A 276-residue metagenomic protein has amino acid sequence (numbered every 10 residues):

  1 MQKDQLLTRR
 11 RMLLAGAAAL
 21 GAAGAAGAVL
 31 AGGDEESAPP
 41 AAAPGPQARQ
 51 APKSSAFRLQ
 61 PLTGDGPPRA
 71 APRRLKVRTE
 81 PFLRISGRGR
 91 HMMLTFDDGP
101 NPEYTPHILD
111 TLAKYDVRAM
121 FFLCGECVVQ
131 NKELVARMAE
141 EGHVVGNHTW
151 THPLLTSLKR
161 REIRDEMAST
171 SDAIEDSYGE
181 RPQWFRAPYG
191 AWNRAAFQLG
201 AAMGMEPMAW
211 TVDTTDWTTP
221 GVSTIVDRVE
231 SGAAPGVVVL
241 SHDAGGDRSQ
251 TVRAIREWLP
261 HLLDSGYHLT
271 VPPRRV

Functional and structural regions predicted by a protein language model:
M1-L94, N101-K114, E257-P260, D264-V276: N-terminal pre-catalytic segment of deacetylase/amide-hydrolase enzymes
K3-Q5, G142, E180, G236: A general, composition-driven signal for non-globular sequence regions
M12-L13, T149, R181-Q183: An N-terminal domain-start capping segment
P52, V77, V117, H143-V145 (+3 more regions): Alpha-helical structural elements
F57-L158, E162, E166, S171-A173: Active-site beta->alpha N-cap acidic-glycine motif
H107, V129, P153-H268, P272-V276: Catalytic domains of cell-wall/extracellular-matrix polysaccharide-remodeling enzymes, centered on de-N-acetylation
